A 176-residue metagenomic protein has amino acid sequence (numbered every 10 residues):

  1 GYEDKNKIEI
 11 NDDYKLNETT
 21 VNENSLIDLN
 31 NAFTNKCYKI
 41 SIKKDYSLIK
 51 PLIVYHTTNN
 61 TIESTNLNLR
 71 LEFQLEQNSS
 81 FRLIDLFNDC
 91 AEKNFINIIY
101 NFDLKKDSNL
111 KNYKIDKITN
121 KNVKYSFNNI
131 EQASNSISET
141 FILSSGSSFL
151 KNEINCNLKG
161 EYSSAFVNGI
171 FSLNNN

Functional and structural regions predicted by a protein language model:
Y2-K7, N11-N176: Conserved beta-strand/loop scaffold segments within soluble protein domains that form the structured core and edges
